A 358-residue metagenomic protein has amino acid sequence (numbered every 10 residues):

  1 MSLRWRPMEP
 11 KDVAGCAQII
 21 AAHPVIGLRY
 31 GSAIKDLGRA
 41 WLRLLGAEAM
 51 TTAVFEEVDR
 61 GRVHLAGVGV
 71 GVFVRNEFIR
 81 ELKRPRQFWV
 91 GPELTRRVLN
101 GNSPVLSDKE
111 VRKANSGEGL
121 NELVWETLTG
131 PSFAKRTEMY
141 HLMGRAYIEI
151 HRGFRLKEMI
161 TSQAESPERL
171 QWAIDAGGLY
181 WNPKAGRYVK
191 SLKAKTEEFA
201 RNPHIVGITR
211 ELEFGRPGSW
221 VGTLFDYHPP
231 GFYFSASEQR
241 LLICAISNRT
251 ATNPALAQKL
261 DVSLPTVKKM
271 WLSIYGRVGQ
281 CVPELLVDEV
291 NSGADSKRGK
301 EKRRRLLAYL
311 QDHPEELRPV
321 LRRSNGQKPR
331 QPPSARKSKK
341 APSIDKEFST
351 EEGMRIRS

Functional and structural regions predicted by a protein language model:
M1-D36, L65: Short amphipathic alpha-helix that is part of the acyltransferase structural core
R39-G67, V74-E81: A short helix-loop-beta-strand connector motif used in the catalytic cores of GNAT acetyltransferases and, in some
G71-F73, T129: GNAT/GCN5-related N-acetyltransferase fold signature
R84-G177: Acyl-donor binding region in acyl/amide transferases
T129-G130, C244-A251: Short helix-capping/turn signature of helix-turn-helix
Y140, E149-S237, S247, P265 (+2 more regions): Linker/hinge segments immediately adjacent to helix-turn-helix/homeobox DNA-binding domains
S237-A245, L256: Short alpha-helical "packing" element that flanks the helix-turn-helix/winged-helix DNA-binding module
A251-R298: Recognition helix of helix-turn-helix DNA-binding domains
